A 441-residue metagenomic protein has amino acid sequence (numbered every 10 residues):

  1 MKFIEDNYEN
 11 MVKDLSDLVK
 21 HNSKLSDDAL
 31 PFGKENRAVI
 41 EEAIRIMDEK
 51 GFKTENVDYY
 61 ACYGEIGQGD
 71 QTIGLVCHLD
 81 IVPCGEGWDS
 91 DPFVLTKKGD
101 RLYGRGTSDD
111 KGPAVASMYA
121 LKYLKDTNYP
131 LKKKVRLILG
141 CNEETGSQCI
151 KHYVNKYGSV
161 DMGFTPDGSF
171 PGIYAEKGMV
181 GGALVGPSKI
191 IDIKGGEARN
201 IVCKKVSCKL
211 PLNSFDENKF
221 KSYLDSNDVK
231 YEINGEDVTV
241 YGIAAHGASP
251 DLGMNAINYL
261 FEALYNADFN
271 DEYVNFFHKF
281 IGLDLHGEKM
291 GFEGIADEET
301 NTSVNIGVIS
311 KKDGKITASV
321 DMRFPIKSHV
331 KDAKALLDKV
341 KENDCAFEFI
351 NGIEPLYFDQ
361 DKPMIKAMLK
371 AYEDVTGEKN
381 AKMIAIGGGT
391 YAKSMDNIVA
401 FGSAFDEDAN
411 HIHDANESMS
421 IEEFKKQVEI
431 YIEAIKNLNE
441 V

Functional and structural regions predicted by a protein language model:
M1-R105, Y129-L131: Acidic/His- and Gly-rich active-site-bordering loop/insert found across diverse amide/peptide-bond hydrolases
E49, T72-L139, T145, Y157 (+2 more regions): Active-site metal-coordination/substrate-binding segment of hydrolases, especially metallo-dependent peptidases
E55, A248-D313, S319, R323-K331 (+2 more regions): An extended, acidic, His-containing surface patch that forms the Zn2+-binding/catalytic region of metallohydrolases
D80, L224-Y231, D268, K339-D344 (+1 more regions): A common structural junction motif
V82-K97, M179-V180, L184-G186, K230-G242 (+2 more regions): Acidic-glycine-rich active-site phosphate/pyrophosphate-binding loop
A114-L124, Y153, L210, L260-L264 (+2 more regions): Buried hydrophobic packing segments
E144, K151-K327: Midchain, well-structured core segments that form catalytic/ion-binding scaffolds
